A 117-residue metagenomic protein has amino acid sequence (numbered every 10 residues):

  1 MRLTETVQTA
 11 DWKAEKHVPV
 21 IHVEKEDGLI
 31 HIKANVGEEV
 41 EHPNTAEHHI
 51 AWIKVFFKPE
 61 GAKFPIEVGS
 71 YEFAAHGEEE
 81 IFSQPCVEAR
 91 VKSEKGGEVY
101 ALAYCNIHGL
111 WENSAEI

Functional and structural regions predicted by a protein language model:
M1-N35, F73: Transition segment at domain starts
L29, E94-Y100: Extracellular Ig-like/FN3 beta-sandwich strand-entry sites
N35-A46: Short amphipathic, basic-aromatic surface patches that mediate peripheral association with negatively charged
E47-I66: Extended low-complexity, serine/threonine- and proline-enriched intrinsically disordered segments
I66-E78: Solvent-exposed serine/threonine-rich low-complexity stretches and specific carbohydrate-binding patches
E78-E88: Aromatic sugar-binding surface patches on proteins that engage polysaccharides or sugar-phosphate polymers
V87-K95: Short, hydrophobic beta-strand segments
Y104-S114: Short acidic/polar inter-strand loop motif in beta-rich domains
